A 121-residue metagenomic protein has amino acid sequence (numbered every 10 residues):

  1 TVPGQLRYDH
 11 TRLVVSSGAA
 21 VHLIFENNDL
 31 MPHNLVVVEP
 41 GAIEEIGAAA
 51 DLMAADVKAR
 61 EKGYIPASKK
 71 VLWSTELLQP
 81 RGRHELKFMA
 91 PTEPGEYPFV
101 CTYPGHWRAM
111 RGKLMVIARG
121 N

Functional and structural regions predicted by a protein language model:
T1-H22: N-terminal edge beta-strand
A19, M31, M110: Residues that flank catalytic or metal-binding motifs in active/ligand-binding sites
L23-I24, C101: Hydrophobic beta-strand segments within beta-rich accessory/binding domains
F25-D29: Asparagine-centered strand-capping/turn motif at beta-strand->loop junctions
N34-V38: Beta-strand signatures of extracellular beta-sandwich domains
G41-D56, N121: Short aromatic-acidic-glycine turn motif
K62, A67-N121: Extracellular/periplasmic metallocenter environments
